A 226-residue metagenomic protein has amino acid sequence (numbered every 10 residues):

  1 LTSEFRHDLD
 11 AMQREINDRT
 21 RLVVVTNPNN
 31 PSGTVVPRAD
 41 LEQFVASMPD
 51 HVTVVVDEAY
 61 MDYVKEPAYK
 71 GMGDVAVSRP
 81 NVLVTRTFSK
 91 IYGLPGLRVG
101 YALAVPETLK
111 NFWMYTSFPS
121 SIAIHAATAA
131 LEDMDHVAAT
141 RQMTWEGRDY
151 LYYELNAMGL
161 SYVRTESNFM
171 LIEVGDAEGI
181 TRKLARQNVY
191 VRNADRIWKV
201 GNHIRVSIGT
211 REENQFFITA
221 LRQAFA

Functional and structural regions predicted by a protein language model:
R6, G96, E166, W198-N202: Short acidic/glycine-enriched loop/turn segments that link adjacent beta-strands
H7-R19, P31-V54, E58-I91: Active-site pre-lysine segment of PLP-dependent enzymes
L22-P28, V54-E58, V163-T165: Short beta-strands and strand-loop turn motifs
A39, R186-Q187, R196-A226: PLP-dependent enzyme catalytic core of the Aspartate aminotransferase-like
N81-N156, L160-V163: PLP-dependent aminotransferase class I/II
A104, I172-G175, I208-T210: Short beta-strand-to-loop capping motifs
W145, E154-Q187, I204: Conserved PLP-binding catalytic core of the aspartate aminotransferase-like
